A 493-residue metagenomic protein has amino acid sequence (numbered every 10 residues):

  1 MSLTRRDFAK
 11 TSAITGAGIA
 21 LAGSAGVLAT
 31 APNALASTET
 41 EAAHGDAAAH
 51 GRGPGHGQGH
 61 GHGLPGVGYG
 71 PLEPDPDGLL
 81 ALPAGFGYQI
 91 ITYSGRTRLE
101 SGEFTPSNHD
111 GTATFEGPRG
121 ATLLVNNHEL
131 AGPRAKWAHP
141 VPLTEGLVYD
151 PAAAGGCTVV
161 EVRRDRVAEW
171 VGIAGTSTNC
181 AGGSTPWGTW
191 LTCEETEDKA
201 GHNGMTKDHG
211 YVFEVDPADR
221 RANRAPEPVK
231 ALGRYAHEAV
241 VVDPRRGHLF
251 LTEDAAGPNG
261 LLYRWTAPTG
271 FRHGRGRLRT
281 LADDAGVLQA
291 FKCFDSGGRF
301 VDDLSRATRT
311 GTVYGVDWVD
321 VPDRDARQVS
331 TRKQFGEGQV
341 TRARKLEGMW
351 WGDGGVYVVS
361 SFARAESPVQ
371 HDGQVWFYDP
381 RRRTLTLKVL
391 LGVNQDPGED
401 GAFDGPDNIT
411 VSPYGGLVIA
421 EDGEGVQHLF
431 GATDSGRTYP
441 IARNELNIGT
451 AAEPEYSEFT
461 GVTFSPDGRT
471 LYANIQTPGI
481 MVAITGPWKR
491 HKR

Functional and structural regions predicted by a protein language model:
M1-D7: N-terminal secretory signal peptides
D7-P32: N-terminal export signals
G23-L82: C-terminal segment of N-terminal export signals and the immediately downstream linker at the start of the mature
A154-R163, K207-A218, R264-A267, G373-P380 (+1 more regions): Beta-propeller blade signature
F294-K388: Beta-propeller domains
S360-F362, E399-R437: Loop/turn-rich, solvent-exposed surfaces of beta-rich toroidal or solenoidal domains
G392-D407, G436-F464: Conserved blade-ending motifs and adjacent loop-strand segments that build the rim/top face of beta-propeller domains
T463-R493: Blade-level signature of beta-propeller repeat domains, shared across WD40, Kelch, NHL, RCC1 and BNR/Asp-box propellers
